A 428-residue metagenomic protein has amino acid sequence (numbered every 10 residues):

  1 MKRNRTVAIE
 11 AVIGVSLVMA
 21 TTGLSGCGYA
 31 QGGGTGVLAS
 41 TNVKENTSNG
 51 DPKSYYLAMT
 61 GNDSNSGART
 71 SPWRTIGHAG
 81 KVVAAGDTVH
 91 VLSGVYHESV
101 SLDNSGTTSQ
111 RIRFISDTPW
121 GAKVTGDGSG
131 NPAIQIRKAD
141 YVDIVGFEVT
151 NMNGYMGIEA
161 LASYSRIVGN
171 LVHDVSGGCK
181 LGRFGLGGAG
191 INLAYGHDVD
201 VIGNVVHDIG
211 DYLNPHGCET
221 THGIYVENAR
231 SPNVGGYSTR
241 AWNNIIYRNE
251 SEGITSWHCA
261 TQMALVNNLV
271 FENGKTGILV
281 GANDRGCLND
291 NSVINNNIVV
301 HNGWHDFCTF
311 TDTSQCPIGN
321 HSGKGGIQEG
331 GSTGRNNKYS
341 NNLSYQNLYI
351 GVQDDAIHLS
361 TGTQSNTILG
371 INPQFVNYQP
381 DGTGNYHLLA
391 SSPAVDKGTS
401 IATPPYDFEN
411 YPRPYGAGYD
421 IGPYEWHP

Functional and structural regions predicted by a protein language model:
R3, A20-S48: Bacterial Sec-dependent N-terminal signal peptides
V43-E45, M59-H97, S392, E409 (+2 more regions): Acidic Gly/Asp/Thr-rich repetitive segments characteristic of extracellular carbohydrate-active and adhesion proteins
M59, P72-W73, H90-S93, S99 (+4 more regions): Right-handed parallel beta-helix/beta-spiral solenoid domain characteristic of secreted/periplasmic
K81, V89, V100, I112 (+21 more regions): Solenoid scaffold repeats with emphasis on beta-solenoid/beta-helix
L92, D103, I115-D117, R137 (+20 more regions): Feature marks extracellular polysaccharide-active and adherence modules
Y96-L102, T125-A133, V149-A160, V172 (+8 more regions): Short glycine/acidic-rich loop motifs that flank beta-strands on beta-rich extracellular proteins
S99, D103, S109, G130 (+2 more regions): Predominantly extracellular beta-rich ligand-binding scaffolds that present long acidic/polar faces for carbohydrate
I368-P428: C-terminal accessory segments
